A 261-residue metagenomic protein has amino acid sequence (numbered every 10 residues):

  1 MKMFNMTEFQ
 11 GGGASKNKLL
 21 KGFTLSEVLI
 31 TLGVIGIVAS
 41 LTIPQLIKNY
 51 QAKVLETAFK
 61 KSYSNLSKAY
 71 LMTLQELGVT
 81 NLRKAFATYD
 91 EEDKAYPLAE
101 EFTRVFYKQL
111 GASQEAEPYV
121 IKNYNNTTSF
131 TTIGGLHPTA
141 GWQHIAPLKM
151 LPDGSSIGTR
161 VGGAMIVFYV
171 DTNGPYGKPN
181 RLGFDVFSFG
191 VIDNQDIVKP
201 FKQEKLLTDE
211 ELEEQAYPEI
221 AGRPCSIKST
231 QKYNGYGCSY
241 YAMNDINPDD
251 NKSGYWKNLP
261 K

Functional and structural regions predicted by a protein language model:
M1-F23: N-terminal leader/signal peptides at the extreme start of proteins
M1-N5, L29, N125-F130: A detector of low-complexity, intrinsically disordered, Ser/Thr/Gly/Pro/Ala-rich segments
M3-F4, S26, I30, V54 (+1 more regions): Conserved aromatic-histidine-acidic binding/catalytic patches
L19-Q51: N-terminal single-pass transmembrane signal-anchor helix
T24-S26, I30, G36, Y70 (+3 more regions): Contiguous, often N-terminal, cationic amphipathic patches that form binding interfaces
K48, T80, P175-G177: Generic "edge-of-domain/loop-turn" microfeature
A52-L82, T88-Y89, L98: Membrane-proximal N-terminal amphipathic helix
D93-K261: Intrinsically disordered, low-complexity regions enriched in Pro/Ser/Thr/Gly and acidic residues
